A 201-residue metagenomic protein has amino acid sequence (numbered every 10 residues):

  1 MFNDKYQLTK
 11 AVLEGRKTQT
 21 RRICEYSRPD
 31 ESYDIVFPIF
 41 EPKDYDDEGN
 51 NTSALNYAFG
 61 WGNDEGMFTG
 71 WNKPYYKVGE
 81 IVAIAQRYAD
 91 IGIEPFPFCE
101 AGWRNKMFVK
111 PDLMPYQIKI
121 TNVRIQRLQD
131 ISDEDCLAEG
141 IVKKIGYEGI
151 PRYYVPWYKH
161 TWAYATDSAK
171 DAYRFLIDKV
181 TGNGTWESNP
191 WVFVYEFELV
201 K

Functional and structural regions predicted by a protein language model:
M1-K201: Secondary-structure transition motif
